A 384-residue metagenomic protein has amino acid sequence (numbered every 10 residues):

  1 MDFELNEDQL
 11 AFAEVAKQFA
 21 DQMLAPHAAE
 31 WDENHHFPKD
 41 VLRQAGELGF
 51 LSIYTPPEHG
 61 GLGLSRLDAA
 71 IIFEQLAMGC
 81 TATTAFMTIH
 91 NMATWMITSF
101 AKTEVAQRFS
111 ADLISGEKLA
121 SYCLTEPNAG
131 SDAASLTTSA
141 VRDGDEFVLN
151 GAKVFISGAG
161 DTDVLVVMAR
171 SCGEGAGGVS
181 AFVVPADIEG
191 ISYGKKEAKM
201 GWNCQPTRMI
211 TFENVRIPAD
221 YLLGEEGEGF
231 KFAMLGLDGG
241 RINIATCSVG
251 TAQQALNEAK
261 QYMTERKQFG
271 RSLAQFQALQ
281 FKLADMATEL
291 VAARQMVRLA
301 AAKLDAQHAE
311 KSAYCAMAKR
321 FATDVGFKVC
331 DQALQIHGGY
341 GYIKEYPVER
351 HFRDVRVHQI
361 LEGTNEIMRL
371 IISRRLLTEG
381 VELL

Functional and structural regions predicted by a protein language model:
M1-T84, T88, F100-V105, G116-E117 (+5 more regions): Alpha-helical interface subdomain recognition
G49, F73-A77, A169, V184-E189 (+1 more regions): Short Ser/Thr-interspersed hydrophobic loop/turn segments at strand-loop and sheet-helix junctions that line or gate
L64-S65, D132-A134, G158-T162, A176-G178 (+2 more regions): Short glycine/proline-enriched turns and hinge-like loops at secondary-structure junctions
F86, N128-S131, F155-G158, R170-G173 (+1 more regions): Short Gly/Pro-enriched turn/cap motifs at secondary-structure boundaries
M92-F100: Helix-loop "lid/cap" segments that line or gate small-molecule binding pockets
G116-L124: A short, Trp-centered hydrophobic/proline-enriched beta-strand micro-motif
S135, D187-R216: Flexible, small-/acidic-enriched active-site or ligand-binding loops
E146, N150-Y193: A short core secondary-structure module
